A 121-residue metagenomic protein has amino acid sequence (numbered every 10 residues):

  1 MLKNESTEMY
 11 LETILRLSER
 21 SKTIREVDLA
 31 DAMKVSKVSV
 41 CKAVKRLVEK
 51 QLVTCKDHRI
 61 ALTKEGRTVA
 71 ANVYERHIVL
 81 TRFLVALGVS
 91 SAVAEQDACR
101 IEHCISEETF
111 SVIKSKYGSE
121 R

Functional and structural regions predicted by a protein language model:
L2-V35: N-terminal helix-turn-helix DNA-binding core of bacterial DNA-binding proteins
Y10, L29, V40-L47: Basic amphipathic alpha-helical segments that dock to polyanions
A32, V69, A86: Residues within the alpha-helical elements of helix-turn-helix
V38, A92: Key DNA-contact positions within bacterial/archaeal DNA-binding proteins
V48-K56: A short, conserved structural fragment
H58-R76: Basic, amphipathic "hinge/linker" alpha-helix immediately C-terminal to the N-terminal HTH DNA-binding motif
H77-V79, E95: A generic alpha-helix surface/boundary motif
Q96-R121: C-terminal regulatory/oligomerization modules of transcriptional regulators
